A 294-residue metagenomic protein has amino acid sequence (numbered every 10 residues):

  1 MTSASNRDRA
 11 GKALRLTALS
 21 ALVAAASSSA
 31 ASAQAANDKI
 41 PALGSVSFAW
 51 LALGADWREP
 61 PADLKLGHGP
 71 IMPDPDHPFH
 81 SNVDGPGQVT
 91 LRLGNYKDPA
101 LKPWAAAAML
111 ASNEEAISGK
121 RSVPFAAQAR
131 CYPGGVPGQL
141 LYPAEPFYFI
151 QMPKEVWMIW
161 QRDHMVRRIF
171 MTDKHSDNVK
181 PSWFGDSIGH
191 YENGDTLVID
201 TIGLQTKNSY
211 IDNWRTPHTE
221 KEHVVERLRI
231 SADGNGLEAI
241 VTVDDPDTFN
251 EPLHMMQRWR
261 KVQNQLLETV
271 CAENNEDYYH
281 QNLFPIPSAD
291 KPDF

Functional and structural regions predicted by a protein language model:
M1, S27-A35: Short, low-complexity disordered leader/linker segments with a strong preference for bacterial N-terminal type II
T2-A18: Bacterial N-terminal signal peptides that target proteins for export
N6-D8, V23, A30-S32, S45-F48: Intrinsically disordered, low-complexity serine/threonine-rich segments
L16-S27: Bacterial N-terminal signal peptides
A33-F294: PEST-like low-complexity, intrinsically disordered acidic/proline/serine-rich tracts that flank trafficking/processing
